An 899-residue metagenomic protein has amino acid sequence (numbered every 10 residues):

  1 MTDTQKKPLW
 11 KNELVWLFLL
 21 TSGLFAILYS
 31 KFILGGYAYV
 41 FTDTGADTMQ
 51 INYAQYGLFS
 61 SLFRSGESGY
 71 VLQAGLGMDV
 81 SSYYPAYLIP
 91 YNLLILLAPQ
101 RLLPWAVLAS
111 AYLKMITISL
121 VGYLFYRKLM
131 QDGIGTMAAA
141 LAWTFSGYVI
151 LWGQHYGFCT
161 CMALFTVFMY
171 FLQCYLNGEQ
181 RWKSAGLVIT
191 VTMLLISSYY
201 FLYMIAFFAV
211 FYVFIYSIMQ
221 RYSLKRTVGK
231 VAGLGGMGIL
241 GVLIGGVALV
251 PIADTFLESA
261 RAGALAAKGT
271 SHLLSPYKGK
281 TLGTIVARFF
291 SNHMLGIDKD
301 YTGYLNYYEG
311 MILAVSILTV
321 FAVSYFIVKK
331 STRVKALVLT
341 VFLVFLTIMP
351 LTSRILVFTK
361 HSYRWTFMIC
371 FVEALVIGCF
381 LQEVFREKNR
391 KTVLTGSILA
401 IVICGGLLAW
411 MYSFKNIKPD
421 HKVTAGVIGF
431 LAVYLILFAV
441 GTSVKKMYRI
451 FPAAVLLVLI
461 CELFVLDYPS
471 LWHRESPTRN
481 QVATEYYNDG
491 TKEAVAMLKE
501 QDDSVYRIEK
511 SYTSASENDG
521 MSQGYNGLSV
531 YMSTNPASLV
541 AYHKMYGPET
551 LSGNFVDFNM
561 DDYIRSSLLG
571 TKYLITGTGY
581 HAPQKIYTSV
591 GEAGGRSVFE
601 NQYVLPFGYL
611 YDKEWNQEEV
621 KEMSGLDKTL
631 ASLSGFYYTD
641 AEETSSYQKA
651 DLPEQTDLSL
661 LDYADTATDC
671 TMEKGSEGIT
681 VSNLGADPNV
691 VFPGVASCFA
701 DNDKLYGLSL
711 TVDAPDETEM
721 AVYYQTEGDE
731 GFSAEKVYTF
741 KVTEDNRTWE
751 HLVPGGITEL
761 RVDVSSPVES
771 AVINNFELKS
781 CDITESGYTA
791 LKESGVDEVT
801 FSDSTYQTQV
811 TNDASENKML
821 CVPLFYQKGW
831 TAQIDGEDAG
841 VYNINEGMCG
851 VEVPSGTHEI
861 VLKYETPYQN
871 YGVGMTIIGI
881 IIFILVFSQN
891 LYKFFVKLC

Functional and structural regions predicted by a protein language model:
M1-F32, G229-L234, G238, I436-V455 (+1 more regions): Start-transfer (signal-anchor) and selected internal transmembrane alpha helices of multi-pass inner/ER membrane
T2-W10, Q55, I679-D716, Y724-R747 (+2 more regions): Active-site-proximal, structured, solvent-exposed surfaces of multi-pass membrane proteins that position macromolecular
T21, Y112-K128, I134-R221, K230-A253 (+3 more regions): Membrane-embedded helix bundles of polyisoprenyl
S22-I118, L141-A163, F256-G263, G269-M311 (+3 more regions): Membrane-interface coil-to-helix junctions
Q73, V191, V458-E485, A496-L568 (+4 more regions): Extracytoplasmic/lumenal acceptor-recognition loop(s) of multi-pass membrane glycoenzymes
I118-Y126, L164-L176, F207-I215, I317-S324 (+4 more regions): Transmembrane alpha-helical segments
Q180-W182, F201, T332-Y487, S855-C899: Contiguous transmembrane helix-bundle modules in multi-pass membrane proteins
Y222-A232, F321-V344: Membrane-interface helix-loop-helix junctions at transmembrane boundaries of multi-pass membrane enzymes, predominantly
